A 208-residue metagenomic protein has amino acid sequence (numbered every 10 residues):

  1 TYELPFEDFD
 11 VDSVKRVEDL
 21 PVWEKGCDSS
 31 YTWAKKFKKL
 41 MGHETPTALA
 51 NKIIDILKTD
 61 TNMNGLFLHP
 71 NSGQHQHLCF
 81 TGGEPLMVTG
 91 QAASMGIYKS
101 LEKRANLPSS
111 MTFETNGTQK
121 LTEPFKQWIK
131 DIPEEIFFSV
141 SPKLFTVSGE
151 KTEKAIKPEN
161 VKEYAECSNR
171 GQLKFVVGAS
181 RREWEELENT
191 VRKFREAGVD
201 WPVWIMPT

Functional and structural regions predicted by a protein language model:
Y2-E135: Conserved Radical SAM active-site core
K38-M41, S148-K154: Short, flexible/disordered intra-domain loops and linkers
L86-T89, Q119-T122, V147-S148, G178-W184: Acidic-and-aromatic substrate-binding clefts and catalytic sites of carbohydrate-active enzymes
M95-G96, E153-E159, N189: Charged helix-capping and loop-helix junction motifs
E102-A105, W128-E135, V161-R170, R192-D200: Short, conserved loop/helix-junction motifs that constitute active-site signature segments in enzyme catalytic cores
P124-F125, G149-T152, E185-N189: A short secondary-structure junction signal
E134-S148, L173-V177, V203-P207: Non-cysteine beta-strand/loop elements that form the S-adenosyl-L-methionine
S168, A179-T208: Auxiliary Fe-S-binding modules of radical SAM enzymes
